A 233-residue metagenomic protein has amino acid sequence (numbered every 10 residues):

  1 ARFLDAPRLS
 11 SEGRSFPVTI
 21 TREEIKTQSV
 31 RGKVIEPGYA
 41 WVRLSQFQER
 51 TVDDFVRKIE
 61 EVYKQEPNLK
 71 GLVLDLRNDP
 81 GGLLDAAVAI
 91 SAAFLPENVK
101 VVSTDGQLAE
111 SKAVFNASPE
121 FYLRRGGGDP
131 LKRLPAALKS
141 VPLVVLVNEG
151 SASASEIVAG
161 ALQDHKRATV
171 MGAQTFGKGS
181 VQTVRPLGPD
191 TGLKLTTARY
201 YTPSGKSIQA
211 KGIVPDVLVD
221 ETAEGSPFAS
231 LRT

Functional and structural regions predicted by a protein language model:
A1-G188: Cleft-lining beta-strand/loop regions that shape enzyme active-site pockets
R14-F16, G38, P189, K194-T196 (+2 more regions): A generic structural signal for well-ordered coil/turn residues at beta-strand boundaries that shape enzyme active-site
Q65, L108-A109, G126, K194-L195 (+2 more regions): Short, intrinsically disordered/low-complexity patches at protein termini and at juxtamembrane boundaries
V147, T197-R199: Generic secondary-structure microfeatures
G192, R199-T233: Conserved functional hotspot residues or short segments at active or partner-binding sites across diverse domains
